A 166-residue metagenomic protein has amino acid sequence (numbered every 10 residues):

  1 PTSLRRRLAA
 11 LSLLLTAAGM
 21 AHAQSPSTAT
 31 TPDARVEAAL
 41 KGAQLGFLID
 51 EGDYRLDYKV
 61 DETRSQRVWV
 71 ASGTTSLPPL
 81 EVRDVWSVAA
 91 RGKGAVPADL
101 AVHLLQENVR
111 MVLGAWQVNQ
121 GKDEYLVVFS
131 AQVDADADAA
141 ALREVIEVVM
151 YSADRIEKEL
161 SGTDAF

Functional and structural regions predicted by a protein language model:
P1-L11: Bacterial N-terminal signal peptides that target proteins for export
A9-G19: Bacterial N-terminal signal peptides
Q24-P79: N-terminal secretory signal peptides
T30-A34, A95-A98, D136-R143: Soluble non-cytosolic domains of exported or imported proteins
V60, S72-T74, W86-A89, A131-V133: A mature extracytoplasmic/lumenal domain signature
V82-Y125: Short, internal acidic amphipathic alpha-helical interface segments that mediate docking to partner proteins
V109-E157: A short, solvent-exposed beta-edge/loop patch
L160-F166: Short, highly charged C-terminal tails/helix-capping segments
